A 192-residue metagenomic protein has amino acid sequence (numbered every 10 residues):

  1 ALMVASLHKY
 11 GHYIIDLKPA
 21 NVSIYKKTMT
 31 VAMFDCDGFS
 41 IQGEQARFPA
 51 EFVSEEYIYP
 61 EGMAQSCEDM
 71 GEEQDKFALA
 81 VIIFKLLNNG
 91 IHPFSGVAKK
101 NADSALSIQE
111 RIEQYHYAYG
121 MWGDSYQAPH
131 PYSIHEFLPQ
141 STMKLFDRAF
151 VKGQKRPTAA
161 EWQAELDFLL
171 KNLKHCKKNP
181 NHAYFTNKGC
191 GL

Functional and structural regions predicted by a protein language model:
V4, H8-K26: Catalytic-loop of the protein kinase fold
A20-G62: Activation segment/activation loop of eukaryotic-type protein kinase catalytic domains
G62-E73: Conserved end of the kinase activation segment
Q74, I83-M143: Conserved C-lobe activation region of Hanks-type protein kinase-like domains
R148-K174: Terminal C-lobe "cap" of eukaryotic-type protein kinase domains
A164-D167, K171-L192: Regulatory extensions appended to serine/threonine kinase catalytic cores
